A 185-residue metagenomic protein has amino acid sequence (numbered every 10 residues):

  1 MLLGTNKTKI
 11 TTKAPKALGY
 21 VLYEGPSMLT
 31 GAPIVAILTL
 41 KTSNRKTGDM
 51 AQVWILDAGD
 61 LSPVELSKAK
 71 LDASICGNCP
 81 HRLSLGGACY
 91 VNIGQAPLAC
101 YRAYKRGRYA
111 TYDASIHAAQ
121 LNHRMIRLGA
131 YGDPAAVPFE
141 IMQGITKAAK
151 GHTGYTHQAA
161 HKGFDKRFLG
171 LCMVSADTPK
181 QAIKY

Functional and structural regions predicted by a protein language model:
M1-Y185: Class I S-adenosyl-L-methionine
